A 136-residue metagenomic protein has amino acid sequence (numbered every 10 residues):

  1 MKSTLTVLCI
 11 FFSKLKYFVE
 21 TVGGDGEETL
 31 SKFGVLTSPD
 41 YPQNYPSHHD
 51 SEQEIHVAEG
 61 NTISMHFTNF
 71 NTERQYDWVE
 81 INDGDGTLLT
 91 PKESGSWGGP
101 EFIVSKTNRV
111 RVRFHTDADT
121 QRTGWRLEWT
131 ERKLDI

Functional and structural regions predicted by a protein language model:
M1-T4, C9-I136: Domain-level representation of secreted and single-pass membrane ectodomains enriched in extracellular protease systems
